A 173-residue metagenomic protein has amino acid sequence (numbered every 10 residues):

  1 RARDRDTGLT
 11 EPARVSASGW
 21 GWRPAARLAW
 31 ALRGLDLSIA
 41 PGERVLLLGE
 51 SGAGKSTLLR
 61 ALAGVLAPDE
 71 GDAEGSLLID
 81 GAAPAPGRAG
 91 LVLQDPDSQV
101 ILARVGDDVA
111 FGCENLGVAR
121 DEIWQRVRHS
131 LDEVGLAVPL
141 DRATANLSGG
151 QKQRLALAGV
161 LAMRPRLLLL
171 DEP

Functional and structural regions predicted by a protein language model:
L48-E50: The feature captures the beta-strand-to-loop junction immediately N-terminal to the Walker
A63: Helix-to-loop junction immediately C-terminal to a conserved catalytic motif
D121-P139: Conserved ABC ATPase "signature" region
A143-L147, Q151: Conserved ABC ATPase signature
L157: Hydrophobic anchor residue at the start of the ABC signature
R164: Conserved catalytic motifs of ABC-family nucleotide-binding domains
L168-D171: Catalytic Walker B motif of ABC-type/P-loop ATPase nucleotide-binding domains
